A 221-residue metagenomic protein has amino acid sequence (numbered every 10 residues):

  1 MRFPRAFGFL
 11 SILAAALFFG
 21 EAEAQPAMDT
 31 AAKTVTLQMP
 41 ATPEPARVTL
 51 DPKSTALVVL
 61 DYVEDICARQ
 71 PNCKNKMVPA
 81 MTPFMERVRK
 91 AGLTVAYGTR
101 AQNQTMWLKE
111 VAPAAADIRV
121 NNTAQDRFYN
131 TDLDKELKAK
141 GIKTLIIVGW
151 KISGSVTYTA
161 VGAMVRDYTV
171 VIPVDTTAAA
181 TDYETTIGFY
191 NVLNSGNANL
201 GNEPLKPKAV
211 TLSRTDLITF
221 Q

Functional and structural regions predicted by a protein language model:
M1-F9: Bacterial N-terminal signal peptides that target proteins for export
G8-F18: Bacterial N-terminal signal peptides
F18-A24: Sec/Tat signal peptide C-region and signal peptidase I cleavage site
Q25-A56, P83, Q102-Q221: Active-site-adjacent betaalpha module
K53, Q70-V88, L93-Y97: A short alpha/beta connector and helix-capping loop motif
L57-R69: Acidic/histidine-rich, surface-exposed loop or edge segments in extracytoplasmic proteins
I66-C73, I146: Surface-exposed cleft-lining segments at the edges of enzyme active sites
